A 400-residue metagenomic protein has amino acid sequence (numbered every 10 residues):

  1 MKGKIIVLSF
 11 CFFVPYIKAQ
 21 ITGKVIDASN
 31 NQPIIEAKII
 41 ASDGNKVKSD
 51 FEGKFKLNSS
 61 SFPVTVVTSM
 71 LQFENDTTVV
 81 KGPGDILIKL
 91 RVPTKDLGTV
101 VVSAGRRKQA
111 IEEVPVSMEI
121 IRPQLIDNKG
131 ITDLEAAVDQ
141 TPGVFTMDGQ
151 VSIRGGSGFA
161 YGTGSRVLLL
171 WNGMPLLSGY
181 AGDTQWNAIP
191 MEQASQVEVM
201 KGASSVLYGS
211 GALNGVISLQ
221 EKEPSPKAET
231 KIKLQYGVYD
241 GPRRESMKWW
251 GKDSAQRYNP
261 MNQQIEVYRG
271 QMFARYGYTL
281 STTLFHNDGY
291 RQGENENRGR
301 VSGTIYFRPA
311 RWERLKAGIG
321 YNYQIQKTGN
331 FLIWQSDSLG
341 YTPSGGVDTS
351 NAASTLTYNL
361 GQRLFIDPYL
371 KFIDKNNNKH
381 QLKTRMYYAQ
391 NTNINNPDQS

Functional and structural regions predicted by a protein language model:
I21, A28-D43, S61, L97: Short, ordered, surface-exposed loop/turn motifs in non-cytosolic proteins
I21-D27, G53, I88: A short, amphipathic beta-strand motif
I26, K38-I40, T65, S69-F73 (+1 more regions): Short, acidic, small-residue-rich periplasmic hinge/interaction motif at the N-terminus of Gram-negative outer-membrane
N45-K54: Short, acidic Ser/Thr/Gly-rich low-complexity loop/linker segments typical of extracellular and cell-surface proteins
F55-N58, M174-K201: Short acidic/polar hinge/loop motifs at secondary-structure boundaries that mediate gating or recognition
E135-M174, S178: Extracytoplasmic beta-strand/coil segments of soluble accessory domains associated with Gram-negative outer-membrane
R166-L168, Q196-M200, V216-K222, E229-N295 (+2 more regions): Predominantly transmembrane beta-strands of Gram-negative outer membrane beta-barrel pores used for transport
N287-I373, K379-H380, M386-S400: Flexible loop and strand-edge segments within Gram-negative outer membrane beta-barrel domains
